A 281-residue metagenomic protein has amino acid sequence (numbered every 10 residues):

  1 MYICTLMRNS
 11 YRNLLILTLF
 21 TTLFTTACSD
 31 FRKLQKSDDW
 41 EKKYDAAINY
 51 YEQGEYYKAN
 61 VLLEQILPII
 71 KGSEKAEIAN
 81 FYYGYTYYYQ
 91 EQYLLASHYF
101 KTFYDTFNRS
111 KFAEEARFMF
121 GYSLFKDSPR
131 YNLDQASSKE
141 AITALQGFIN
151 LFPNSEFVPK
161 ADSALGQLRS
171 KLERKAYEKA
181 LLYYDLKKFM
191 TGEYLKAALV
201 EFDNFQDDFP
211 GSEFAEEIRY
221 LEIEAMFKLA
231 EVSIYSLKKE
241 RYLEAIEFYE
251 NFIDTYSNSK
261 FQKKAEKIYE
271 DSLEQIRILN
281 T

Functional and structural regions predicted by a protein language model:
Y2-C4, R8-Y11, F24-T281: Acidic, polar-rich low-complexity tracts and alpha-helical solenoid repeat scaffolds
I16-T25: Bacterial N-terminal signal peptides
